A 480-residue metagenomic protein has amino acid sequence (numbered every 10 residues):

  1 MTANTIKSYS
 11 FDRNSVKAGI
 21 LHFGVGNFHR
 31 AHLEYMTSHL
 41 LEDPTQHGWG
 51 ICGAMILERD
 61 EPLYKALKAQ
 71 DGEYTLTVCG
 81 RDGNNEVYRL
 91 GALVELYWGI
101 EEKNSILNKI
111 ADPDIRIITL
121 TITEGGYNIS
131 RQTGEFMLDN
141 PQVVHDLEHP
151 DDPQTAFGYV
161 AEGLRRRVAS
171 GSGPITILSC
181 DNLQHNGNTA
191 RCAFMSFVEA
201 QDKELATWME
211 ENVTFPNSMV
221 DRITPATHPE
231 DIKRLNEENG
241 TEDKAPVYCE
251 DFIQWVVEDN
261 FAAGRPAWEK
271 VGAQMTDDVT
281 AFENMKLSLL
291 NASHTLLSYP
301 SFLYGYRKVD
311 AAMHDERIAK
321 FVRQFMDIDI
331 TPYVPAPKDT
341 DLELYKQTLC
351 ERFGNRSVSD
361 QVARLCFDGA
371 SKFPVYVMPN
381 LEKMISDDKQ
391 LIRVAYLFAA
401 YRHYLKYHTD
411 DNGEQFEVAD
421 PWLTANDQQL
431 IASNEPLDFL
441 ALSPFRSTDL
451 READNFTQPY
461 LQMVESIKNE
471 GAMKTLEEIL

Functional and structural regions predicted by a protein language model:
M1-L480: Substrate/ligand-engaging "lid" and interaction regions
